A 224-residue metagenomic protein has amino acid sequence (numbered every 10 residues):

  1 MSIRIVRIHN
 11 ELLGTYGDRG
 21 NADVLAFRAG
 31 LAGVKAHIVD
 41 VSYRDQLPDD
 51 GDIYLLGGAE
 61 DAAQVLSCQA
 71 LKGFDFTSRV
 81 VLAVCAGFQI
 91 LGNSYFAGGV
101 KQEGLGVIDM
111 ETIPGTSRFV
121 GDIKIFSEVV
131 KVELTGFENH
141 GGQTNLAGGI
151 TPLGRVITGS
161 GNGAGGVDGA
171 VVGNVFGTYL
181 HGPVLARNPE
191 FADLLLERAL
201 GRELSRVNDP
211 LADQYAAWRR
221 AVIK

Functional and structural regions predicted by a protein language model:
M1-A70, A186-K224: N-terminal beta1-alpha1 cap of cysteine-dependent amidohydrolase-like domains
S2, D50-G51, S78-R79, V100-E103 (+2 more regions): Short coil/turn connectors at secondary-structure junctions
E11, S42-R44, G87, E111-I113 (+1 more regions): Short, solvent-exposed coil/turn elements at secondary-structure transition points
I53-G57, L82, G177-Y179: Structural motif
E60-S127: Cysteine-nucleophile active-site neighborhood
C85, H140, H181: Histidine-centered divalent metal-coordination motifs
G99-G169: Pocket-forming structural segment of enzyme catalytic cores
E133-L134, Q143-K224: C-terminal and late-domain segments of enzyme folds
